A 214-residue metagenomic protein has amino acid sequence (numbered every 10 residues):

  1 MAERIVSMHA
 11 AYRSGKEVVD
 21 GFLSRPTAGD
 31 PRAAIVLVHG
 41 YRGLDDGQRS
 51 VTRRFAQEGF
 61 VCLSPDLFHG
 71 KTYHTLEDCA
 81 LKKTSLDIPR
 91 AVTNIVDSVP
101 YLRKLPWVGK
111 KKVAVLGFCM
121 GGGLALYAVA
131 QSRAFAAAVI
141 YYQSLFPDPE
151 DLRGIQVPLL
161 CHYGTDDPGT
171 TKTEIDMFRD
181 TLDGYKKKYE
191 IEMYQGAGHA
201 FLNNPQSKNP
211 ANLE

Functional and structural regions predicted by a protein language model:
S7-W107, A200-E214: Serine-hydrolase catalytic machinery in alpha/beta-hydrolase-like enzymes
L63-S64, I140, C161, I191: Hydrophobic residues in well-ordered beta-strands that form the structural core
V96-Q156: Primarily recognizes the serine-hydrolase "nucleophile elbow" in alpha/beta-hydrolase and SGNH/GDSL folds
I155, C161-Y163: Short beta-strand/loop motif that positions the catalytic acidic residue of the alpha/beta-hydrolase fold
D166-T170: Acidic catalytic loop of the alpha/beta-hydrolase fold
T171-L182: Short alpha-helix in the alpha/beta-hydrolase fold that links the catalytic acid
L182-P205: Catalytic histidine neighborhood in serine/cysteine hydrolases with alpha/beta-hydrolase-type architecture
